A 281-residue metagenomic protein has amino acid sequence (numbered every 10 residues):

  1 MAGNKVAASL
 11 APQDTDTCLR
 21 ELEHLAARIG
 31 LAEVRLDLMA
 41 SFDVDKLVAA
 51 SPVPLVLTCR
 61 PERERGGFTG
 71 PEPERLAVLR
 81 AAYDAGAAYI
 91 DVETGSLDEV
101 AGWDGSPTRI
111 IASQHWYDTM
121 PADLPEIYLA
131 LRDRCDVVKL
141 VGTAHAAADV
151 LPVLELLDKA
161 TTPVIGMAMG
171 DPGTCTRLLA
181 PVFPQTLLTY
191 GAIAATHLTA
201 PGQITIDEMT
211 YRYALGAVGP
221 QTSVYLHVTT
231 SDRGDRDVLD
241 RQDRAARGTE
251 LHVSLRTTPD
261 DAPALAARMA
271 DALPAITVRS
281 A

Functional and structural regions predicted by a protein language model:
A2-A122, A130, R134, G142: Active-site beta->alpha loop and helix N-cap motifs at the rims of alpha/beta catalytic domains
A2-K5, P52-V53, S106-P107, T161-T162 (+4 more regions): Short coil/turn connectors at secondary-structure junctions
D16-T17, L124, A148-D149, P259-A266: Structural motif
L19, V44-D45, L124-P125, V150-L154 (+1 more regions): Conserved strand-to-helix beginnings and helix N-cap segments that scaffold or border functional pockets
A26-L31, A82-Y89, R132-K139, L157-V164 (+2 more regions): Short, surface-exposed connector motifs at secondary-structure boundaries
L57, D91-V92, A112, G166 (+2 more regions): General beta-strand structural signal in soluble alpha/beta enzymes
G95-H227, S231-G234, R244: Catalytic alpha/beta core domains of metabolic enzymes, predominantly
G219, S223-A281: N-terminal ligand-binding/catalytic initiation module
